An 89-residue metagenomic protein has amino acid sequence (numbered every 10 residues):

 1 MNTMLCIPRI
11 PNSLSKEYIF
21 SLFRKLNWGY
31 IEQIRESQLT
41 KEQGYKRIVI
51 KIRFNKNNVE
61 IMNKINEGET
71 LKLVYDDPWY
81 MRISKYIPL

Functional and structural regions predicted by a protein language model:
N2-R47, K51-I61, E67: Canonical RRM/RBD RNA-binding surface and closely related RRM-like beta-sheet modules in eukaryotic RNA-binding proteins
K64-L89: Low-complexity RS/RG/RGG-rich segments used by eukaryotic RNA-binding proteins and nuclear co-regulators for mRNP
